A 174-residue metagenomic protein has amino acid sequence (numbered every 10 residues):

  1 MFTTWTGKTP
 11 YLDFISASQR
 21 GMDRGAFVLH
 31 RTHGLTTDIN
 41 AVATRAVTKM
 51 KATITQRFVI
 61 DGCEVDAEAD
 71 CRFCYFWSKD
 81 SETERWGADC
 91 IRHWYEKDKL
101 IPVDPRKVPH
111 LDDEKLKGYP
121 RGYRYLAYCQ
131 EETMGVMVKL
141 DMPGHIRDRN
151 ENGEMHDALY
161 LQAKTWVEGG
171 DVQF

Functional and structural regions predicted by a protein language model:
M1, D70-C71, M134-K139: Glycine-centered flexibility motif
M1-R57: A solvent-exposed, acidic/Ser-Thr-rich amphipathic alpha-helical stretch
F2, S18-R20, T53-D61, M155 (+2 more regions): Extracellular/periplasmic carbohydrate-active domains that bind, remodel, or depolymerize complex polysaccharides
R31, V42, A67-C71, W86: A short, structural micro-pattern
T32-D38, R72-K79, I91-W94: Hydrophobic/aromatic beta-strand elements that line small-molecule binding cavities or substrate pockets in beta-rich
A46-E82, K97-K117: Exposed beta-sheet edge and beta->alpha loop/turn motif
E82-F174: Terminal "cap-and-tail" regions of soluble proteins that handle hydrophobic small molecules
